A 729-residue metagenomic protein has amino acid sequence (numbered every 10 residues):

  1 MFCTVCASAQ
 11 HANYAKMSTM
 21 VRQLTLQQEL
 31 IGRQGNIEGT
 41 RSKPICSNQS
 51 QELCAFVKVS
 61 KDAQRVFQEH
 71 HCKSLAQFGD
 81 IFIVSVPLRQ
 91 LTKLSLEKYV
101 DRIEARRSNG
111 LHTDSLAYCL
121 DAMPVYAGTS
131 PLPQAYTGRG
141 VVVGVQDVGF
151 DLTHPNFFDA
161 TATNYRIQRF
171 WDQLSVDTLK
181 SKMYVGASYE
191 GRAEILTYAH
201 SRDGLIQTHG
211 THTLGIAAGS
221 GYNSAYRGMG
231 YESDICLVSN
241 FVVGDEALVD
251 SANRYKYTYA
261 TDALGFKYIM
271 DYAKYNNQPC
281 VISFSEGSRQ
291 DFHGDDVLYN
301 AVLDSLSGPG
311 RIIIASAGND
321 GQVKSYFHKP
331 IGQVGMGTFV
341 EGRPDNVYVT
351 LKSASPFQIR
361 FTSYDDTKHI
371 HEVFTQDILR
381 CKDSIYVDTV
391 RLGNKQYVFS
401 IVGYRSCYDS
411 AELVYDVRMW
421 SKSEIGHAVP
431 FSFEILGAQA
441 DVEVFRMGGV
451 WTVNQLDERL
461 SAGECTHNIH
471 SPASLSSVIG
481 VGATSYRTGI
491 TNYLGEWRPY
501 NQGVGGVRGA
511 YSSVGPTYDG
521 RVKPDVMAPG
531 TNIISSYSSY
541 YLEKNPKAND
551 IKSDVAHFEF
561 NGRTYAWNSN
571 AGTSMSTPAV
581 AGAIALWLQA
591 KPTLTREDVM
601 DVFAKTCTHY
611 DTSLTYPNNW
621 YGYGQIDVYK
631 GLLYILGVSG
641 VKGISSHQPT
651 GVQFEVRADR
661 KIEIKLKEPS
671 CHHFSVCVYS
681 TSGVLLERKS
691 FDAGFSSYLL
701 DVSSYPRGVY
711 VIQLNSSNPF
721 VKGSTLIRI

Functional and structural regions predicted by a protein language model:
A7-Q134, V142, D159, V243-G244 (+1 more regions): Autoinhibitory N-terminal propeptides
A9, R688, R707-I729: C-terminal tail/sorting-segment detector
Q10, T129-A260, N277-V281, G308-G310 (+8 more regions): Subtilisin-like serine protease catalytic core
M20, L26-S47, Q90, N109-T163 (+4 more regions): N-terminal domain-start motif of subtilase-like serine proteases
S42-I45, L248, P279-S288, F292-D295 (+4 more regions): C-terminal subdomain of the subtilisin-like protease fold in secreted/lumenal serine endopeptidases
F150-T211, G228-G230, N276, D365-G449 (+2 more regions): Active-site core segment of subtilase-fold serine proteases
L214, C236-V243, M270-C280, G310 (+5 more regions): Hydrolase catalytic cores
G640-P669, Y679-V684, R707, T725-I729: Surface-exposed, proline-anchored Ser/Thr-rich loop/turn motifs
